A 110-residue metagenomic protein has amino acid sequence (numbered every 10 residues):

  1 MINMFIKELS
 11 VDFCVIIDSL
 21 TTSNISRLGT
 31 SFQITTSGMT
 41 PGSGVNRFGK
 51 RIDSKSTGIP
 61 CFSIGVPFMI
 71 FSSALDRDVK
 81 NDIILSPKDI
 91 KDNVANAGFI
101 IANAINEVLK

Functional and structural regions predicted by a protein language model:
I2-G49: Glycine-rich phosphate-binding loop
F5-K7, V11-C14, N46-S54, S73-K88: Short flexible/disordered coil segments
G44-F68: Short, flexible loop segments at boundaries between secondary-structure elements
P60-K110: C-terminal functional extensions of proteins
